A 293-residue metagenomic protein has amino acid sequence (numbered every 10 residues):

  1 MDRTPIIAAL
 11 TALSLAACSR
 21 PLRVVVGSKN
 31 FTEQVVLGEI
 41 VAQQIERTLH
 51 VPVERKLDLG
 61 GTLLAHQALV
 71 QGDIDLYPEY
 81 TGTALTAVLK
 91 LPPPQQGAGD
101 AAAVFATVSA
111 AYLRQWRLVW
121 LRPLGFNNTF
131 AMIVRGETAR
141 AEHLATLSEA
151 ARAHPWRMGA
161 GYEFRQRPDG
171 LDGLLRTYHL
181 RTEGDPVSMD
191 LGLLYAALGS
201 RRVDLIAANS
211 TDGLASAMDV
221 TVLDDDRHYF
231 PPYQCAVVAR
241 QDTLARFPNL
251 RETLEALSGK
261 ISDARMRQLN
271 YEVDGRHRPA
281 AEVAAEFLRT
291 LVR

Functional and structural regions predicted by a protein language model:
D2-I7: N-terminal export leaders
A16-A17: C-terminal motif of bacterial Sec signal peptides marking the signal peptidase cleavage site
P21-Q34, V51-L57, H154-A160: Short, well-ordered beta-strand elements
T32-P52, D172-R176: Short, polar/charged alpha-helical segment
E54-Q67, G184-A196: Short helix-initiation/N-cap motifs at beta->coil->alpha
T62-L64, A68, D73, P78 (+1 more regions): The structured alpha-helical core of multi-pass membrane proteins
L69-V70, A150, A197-G199: Hydrophobic residues within well-ordered alpha-helices
T81-R176, L180-M189, D204, N209-R267 (+1 more regions): Contiguous mixed-secondary-structure segments that line small-molecule binding/active-site clefts of soluble domains
